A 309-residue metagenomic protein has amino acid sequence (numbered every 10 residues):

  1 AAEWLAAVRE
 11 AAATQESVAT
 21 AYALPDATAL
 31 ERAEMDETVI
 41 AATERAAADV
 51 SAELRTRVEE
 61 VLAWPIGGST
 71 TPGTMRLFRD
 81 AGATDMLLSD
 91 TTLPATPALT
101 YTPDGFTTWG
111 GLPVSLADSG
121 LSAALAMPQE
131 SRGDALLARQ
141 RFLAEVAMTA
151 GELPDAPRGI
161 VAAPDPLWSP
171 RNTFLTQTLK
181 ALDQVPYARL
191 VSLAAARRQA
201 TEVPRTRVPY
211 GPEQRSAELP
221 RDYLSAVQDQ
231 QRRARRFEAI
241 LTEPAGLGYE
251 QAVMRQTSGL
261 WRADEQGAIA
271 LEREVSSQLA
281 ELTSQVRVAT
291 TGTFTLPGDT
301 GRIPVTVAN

Functional and structural regions predicted by a protein language model:
A1-E16, A308: Active-site beta->alpha N-cap acidic-glycine motif
L5, T43-A47, M75: Generic structural signal for well-ordered alpha-helices, preferentially at hydrophobic/aromatic core positions
V18-A48, G133-D134: Glycine-rich phosphate-binding "P-loop"
T20, A63, A162, V305: Conserved, mostly hydrophobic/aromatic
S51-R57, G68-P94, L99-R287: Catalytic grooves of carbohydrate-active enzymes
A289-G292: Surface-exposed, proline-enriched loop/turn segments that connect beta strands in immunoglobulin-like
F294-D299: Short, solvent-exposed loop/linker segments at the N-terminal edge of repeated beta-sheet extracellular domains
R302-A308: Short edge beta-strand/loop segments characteristic of extracellular beta-sandwich folds
